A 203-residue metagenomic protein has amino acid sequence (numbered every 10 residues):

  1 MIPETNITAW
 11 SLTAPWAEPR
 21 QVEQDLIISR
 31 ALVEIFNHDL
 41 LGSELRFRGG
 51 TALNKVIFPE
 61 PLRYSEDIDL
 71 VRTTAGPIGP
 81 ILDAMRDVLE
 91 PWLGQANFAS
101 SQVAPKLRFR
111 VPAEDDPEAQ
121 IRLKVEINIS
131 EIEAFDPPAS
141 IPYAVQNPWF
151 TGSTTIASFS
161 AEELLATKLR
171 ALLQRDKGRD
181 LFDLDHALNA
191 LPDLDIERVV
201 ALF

Functional and structural regions predicted by a protein language model:
M1-F203: Compositionally biased terminal segments of proteins
